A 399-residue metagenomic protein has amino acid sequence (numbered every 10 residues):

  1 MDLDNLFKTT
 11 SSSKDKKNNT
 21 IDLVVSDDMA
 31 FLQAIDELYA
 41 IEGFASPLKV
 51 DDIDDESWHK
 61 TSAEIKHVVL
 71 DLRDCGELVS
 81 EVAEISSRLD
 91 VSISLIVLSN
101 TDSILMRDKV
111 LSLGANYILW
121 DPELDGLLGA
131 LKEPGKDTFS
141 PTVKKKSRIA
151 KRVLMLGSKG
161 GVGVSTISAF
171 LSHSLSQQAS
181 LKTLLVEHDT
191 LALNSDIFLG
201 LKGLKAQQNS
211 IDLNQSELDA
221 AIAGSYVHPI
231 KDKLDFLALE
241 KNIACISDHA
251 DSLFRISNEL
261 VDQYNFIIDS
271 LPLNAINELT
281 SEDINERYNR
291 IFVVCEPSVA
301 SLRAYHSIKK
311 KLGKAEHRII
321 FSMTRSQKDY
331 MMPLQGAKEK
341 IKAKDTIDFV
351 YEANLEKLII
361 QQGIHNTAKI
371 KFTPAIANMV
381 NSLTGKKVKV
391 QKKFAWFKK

Functional and structural regions predicted by a protein language model:
D15-Y39, H67-V69: Conserved acidic segment of CheY-like receiver
D55-S57, E64-S86: Conserved phosphotransfer microenvironments
S94-R152: Extreme N-terminal, non-catalytic leader segments that precede Walker-type/kinase nucleotide-binding cores
S99-T101, P122, S158, E296-P297 (+2 more regions): G-domain G4 guanine-recognition motif of GTPases
I149-L191, S195-I197: Walker A/P-loop phosphate-binding motif and the immediately C-terminal alpha-helix
Q178-F236: Phosphate-binding loop that captures ATP/GTP phosphates
Q215-E282: Cytosolic-facing regulatory segments adjacent to core modules
T324-K328, Q335-N366, I376: Beta-strand-loop-alpha "switch" segments that mediate conformational coupling across diverse proteins
